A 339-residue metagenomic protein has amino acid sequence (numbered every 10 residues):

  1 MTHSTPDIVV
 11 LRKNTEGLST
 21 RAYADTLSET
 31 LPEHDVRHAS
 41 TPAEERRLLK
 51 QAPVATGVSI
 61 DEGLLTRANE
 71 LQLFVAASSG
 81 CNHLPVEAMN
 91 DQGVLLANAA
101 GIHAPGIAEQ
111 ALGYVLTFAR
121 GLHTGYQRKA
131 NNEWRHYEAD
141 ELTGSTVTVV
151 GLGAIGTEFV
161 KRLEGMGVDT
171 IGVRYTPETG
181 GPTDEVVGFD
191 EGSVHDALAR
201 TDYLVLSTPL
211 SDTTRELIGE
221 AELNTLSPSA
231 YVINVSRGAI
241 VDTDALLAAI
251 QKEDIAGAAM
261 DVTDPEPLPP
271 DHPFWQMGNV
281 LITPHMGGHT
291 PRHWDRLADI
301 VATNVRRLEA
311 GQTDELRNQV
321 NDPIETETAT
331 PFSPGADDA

Functional and structural regions predicted by a protein language model:
M1-A52, G335-A339: N-terminal glycine-/charge-rich "phosphate-binding" loop or analogous flexible N-terminal tail
T2, N90, N98-E109, E266-A339: C-terminal helix-to-coil terminal segments
E45-L48, L64-R67, E141, D196-L198 (+2 more regions): Structural alpha-helical scaffold elements that stabilize or flank donor/cofactor-binding regions in carbohydrate
K50-Y126: Phosphate/diphosphate ligand-binding glycine-rich loop within oxidoreductases
V94, A100-T146, R307-V320: Phosphate-binding beta-alpha-beta segment of Rossmann-like dinucleotide-binding domains, i.e., the NAD(P)
V150-G153: Glycine-rich Rossmann-fold phosphate-binding loop(s) that bind the pyrophosphate of adenine dinucleotide cofactors
G156-T157: N-terminal Rossmann-fold NAD(P) dinucleotide-binding loop
V168, P177-P273: Rossmann-like adenosine-cofactor binding region
